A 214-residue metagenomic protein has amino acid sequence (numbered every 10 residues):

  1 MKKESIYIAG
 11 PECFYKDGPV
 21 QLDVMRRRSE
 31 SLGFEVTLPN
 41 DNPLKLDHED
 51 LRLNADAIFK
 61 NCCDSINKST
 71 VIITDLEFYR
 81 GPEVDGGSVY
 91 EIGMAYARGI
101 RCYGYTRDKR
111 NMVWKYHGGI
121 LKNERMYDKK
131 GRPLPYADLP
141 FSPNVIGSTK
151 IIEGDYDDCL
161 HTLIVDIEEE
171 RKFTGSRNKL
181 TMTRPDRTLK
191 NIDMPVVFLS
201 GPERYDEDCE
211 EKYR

Functional and structural regions predicted by a protein language model:
M1-R214: Conserved catalytic or regulatory cores that recognize and/or transform ribose-phosphate-containing ligands
